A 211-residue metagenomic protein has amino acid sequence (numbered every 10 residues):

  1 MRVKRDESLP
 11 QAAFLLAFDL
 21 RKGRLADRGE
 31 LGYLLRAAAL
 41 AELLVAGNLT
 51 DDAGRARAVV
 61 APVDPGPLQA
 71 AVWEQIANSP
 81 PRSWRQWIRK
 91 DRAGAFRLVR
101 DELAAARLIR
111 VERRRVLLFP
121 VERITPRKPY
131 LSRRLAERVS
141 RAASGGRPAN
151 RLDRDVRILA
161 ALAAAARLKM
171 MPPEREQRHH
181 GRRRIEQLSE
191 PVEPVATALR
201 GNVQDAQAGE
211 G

Functional and structural regions predicted by a protein language model:
M1-R92, Q204-G211: Short, amphipathic alpha-helical interface elements at domain boundaries that mediate macromolecular binding
A38, L43, R97-D101, I124-K128 (+2 more regions): Short alpha-helical interface elements
L40-L43, V99, L103, R157-A166: Short, structured motif recognition centered on aromatic/hydrophobic residues
A53-W73, R110-A143: Accessory beta->alpha helical hairpin/"wing" motif in late/C-terminal subdomains of nucleic-acid enzymes
P80-R113: Ordered, amphipathic secondary-structure segments that act as subunit-interaction surfaces in large macromolecular
P126-G211: Glycine-rich, aromatic-bearing surface loops/beta-hairpins
